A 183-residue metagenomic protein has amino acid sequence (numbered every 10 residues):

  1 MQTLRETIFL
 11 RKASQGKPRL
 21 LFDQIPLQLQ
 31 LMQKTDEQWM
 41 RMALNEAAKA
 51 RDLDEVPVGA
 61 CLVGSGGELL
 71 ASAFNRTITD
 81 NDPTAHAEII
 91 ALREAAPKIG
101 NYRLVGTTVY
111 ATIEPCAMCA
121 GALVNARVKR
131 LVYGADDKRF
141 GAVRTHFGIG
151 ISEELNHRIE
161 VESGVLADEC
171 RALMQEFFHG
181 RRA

Functional and structural regions predicted by a protein language model:
R5, S14, A91: Short Gly/Ser/Thr- and charged-rich N-terminal loops/segments that act as flexible capping/hinge elements
F22-L53, M118-A183: Zinc-dependent deaminase
V58-V63: Short beta-strand scaffold segments in enzyme catalytic cores
T79-I90: A short, polar/charged loop-to-alpha-helix boundary motif
N101-I113: Immediate flanking context of iron-sulfur cluster ligation sites
